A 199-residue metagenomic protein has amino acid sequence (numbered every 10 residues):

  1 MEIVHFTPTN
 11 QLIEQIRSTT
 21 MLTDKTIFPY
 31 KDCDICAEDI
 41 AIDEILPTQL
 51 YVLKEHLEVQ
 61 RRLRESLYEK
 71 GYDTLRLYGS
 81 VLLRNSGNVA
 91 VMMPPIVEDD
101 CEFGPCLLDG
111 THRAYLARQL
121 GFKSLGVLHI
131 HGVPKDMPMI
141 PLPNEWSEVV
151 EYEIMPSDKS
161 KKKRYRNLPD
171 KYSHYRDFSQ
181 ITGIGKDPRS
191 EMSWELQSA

Functional and structural regions predicted by a protein language model:
M1-T19, K161-R164: Intrinsically disordered, low-structural-confidence terminal and linker regions
E2-T7, D24-C106, R118: Short alpha-helix boundary/capping and kink motifs at helix termini
V4, T20, T26-F28, N144 (+1 more regions): Short, low-complexity intrinsically disordered segments
Q15, K70, Y78, N85-S86 (+5 more regions): Low-complexity, intrinsically disordered/propeptide-like segments
T19-M21, G71, G183: Short, flexible coil/linker elements and helix-boundary hinge sites characteristic of intrinsically disordered
A90-W146: A short, basic-hydrophobic beta/loop patch
G132-A199: Amphipathic, charge-rich alpha-helical segments that serve as recognition/docking helices
